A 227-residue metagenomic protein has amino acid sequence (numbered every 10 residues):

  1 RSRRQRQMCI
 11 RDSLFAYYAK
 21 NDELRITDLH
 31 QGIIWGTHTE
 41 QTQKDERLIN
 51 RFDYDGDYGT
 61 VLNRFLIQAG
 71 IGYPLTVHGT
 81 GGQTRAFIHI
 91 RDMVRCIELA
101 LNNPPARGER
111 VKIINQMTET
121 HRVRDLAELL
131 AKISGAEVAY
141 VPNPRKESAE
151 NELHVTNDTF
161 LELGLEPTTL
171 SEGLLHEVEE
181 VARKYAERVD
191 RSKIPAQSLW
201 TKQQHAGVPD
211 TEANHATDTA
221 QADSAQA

Functional and structural regions predicted by a protein language model:
R1-I10: Single conserved hydrophobic/aromatic residue that forms the stacking wall/gate of nucleotide- or nucleobase-binding
R4, I49-G59: A short acidic, glycine-rich active-site loop that binds or catalyzes chemistry on phosphate/adenosine moieties
Q5-R6, V61, F65, N151 (+1 more regions): Activation loop
R11-L14, Y18, F65, L126 (+1 more regions): Hydrophobic alpha-helix immediately C-terminal to the catalytic Tyr-X-X-X-Lys motif of short-chain
D12-F52: Conserved beta-loop-beta element that borders a ligand/cofactor-binding pocket
A69-A227: C-terminal substrate-binding subdomain of Rossmann-fold SDR/epimerase-dehydratase oxidoreductases
